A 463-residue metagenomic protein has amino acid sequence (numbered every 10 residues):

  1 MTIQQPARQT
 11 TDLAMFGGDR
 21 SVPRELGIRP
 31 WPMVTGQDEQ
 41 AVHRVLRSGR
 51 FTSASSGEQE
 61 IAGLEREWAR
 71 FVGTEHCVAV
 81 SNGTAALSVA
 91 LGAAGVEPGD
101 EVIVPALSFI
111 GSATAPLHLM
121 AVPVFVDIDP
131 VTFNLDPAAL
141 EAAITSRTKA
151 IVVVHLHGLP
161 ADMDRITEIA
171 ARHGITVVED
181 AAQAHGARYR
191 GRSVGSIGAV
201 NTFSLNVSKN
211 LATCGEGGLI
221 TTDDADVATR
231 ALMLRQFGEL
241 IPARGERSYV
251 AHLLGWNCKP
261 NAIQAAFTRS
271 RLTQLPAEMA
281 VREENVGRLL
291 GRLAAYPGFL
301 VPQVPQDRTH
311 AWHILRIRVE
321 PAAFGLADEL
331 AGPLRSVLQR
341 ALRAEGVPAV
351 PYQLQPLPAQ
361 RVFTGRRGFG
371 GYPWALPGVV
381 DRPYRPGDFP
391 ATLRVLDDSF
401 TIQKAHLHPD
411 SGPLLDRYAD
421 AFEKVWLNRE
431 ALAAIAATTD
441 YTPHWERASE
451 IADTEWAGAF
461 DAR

Functional and structural regions predicted by a protein language model:
M1-S53, I402-K404, G458, R463: N-terminal "arm"/small-domain region of PLP-dependent enzymes with the aminotransferase-like
T2-I3, T364-R463: PLP-dependent enzyme catalytic core of the Aspartate aminotransferase-like
R50-E101, A115-L119, F125-D127, R192: Phosphate-binding glycine-rich loop
G92-A181, R188, A459-D461: PLP-dependent aminotransferase-like
T167-T176, L219-F237, E329, P333 (+1 more regions): Basic phosphate/pyrophosphate-binding loop/patch that engages nucleotide-derived ligands
A184-R190, I197-I317: Active-site region of PLP-dependent enzymes
G245-K259, L290-R361, A434-H444: Conserved small-domain helix->loop->beta segment predominantly found in fold-type I
